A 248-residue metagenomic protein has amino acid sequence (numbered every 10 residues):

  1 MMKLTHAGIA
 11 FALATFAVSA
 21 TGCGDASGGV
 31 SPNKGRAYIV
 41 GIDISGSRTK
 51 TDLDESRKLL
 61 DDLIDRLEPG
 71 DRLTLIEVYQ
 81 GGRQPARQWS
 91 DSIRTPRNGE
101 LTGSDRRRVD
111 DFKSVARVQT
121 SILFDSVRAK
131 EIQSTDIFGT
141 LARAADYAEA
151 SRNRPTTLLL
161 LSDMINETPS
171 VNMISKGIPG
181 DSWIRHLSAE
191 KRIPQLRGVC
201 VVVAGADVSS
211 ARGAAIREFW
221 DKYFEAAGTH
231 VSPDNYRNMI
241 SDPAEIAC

Functional and structural regions predicted by a protein language model:
M1-T21: Sec-dependent bacterial lipoprotein signal peptides
G22-A26: Bacterial signal peptide processing site
K34-G103, T157-L159: Von Willebrand factor
K34-S47, S121-V127, V201-G205: Acidic/histidine-rich, surface-exposed loop or edge segments in extracytoplasmic proteins
R36, V199, V203-C248: P/S/T/G-enriched low-complexity
R48-D52, R83-R87, E167-V171, A211-A214 (+1 more regions): Extracytoplasmic/secreted cell-surface and envelope-processing proteins
E100-R154: Von Willebrand factor
I165-E218: VWA/integrin I-like adhesion module and closely mimicked acidic/polar interface patches used
